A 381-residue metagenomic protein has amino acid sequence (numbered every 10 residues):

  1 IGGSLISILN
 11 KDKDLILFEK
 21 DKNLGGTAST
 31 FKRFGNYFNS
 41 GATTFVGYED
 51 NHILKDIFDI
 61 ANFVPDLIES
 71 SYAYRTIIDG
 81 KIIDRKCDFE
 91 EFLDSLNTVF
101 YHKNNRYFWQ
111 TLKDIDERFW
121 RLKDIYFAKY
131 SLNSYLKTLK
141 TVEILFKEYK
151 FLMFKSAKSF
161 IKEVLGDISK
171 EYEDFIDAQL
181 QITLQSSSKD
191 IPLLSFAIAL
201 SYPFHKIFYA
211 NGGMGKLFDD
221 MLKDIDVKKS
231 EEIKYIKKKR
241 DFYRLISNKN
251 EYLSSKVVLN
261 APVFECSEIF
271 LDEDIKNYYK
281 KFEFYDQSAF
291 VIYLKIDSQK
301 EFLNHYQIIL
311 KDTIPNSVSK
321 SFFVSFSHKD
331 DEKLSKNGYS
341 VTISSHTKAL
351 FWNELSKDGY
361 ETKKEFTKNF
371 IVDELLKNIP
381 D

Functional and structural regions predicted by a protein language model:
I1-D124: N-terminal glycine-rich phosphate/pyrophosphate-binding loop and immediately adjacent elements
K13, I225, S254-S255: Short, well-ordered alpha-helix to beta-strand connector turns
S29-T30, S186-I191, D331-G338: FAD-binding beta-loop-beta segment adjacent to the flavin cofactor pocket
G47, C87, I296-S298, S345-T347: Short beta-strand-to-loop capping motifs
N51-L54, S169-E173, E301-H305, E354 (+1 more regions): Short, conserved charged micro-motifs
K113-S230: Active-site/ligand-binding neighborhood in enzyme catalytic cores
E232-G338: Mid-domain catalytic core of redox enzymes that form a hydrophobic substrate pocket/lid adjacent to a catalytic redox
S319-D381: Conserved flavin/dinucleotide-binding core of flavoenzymes
